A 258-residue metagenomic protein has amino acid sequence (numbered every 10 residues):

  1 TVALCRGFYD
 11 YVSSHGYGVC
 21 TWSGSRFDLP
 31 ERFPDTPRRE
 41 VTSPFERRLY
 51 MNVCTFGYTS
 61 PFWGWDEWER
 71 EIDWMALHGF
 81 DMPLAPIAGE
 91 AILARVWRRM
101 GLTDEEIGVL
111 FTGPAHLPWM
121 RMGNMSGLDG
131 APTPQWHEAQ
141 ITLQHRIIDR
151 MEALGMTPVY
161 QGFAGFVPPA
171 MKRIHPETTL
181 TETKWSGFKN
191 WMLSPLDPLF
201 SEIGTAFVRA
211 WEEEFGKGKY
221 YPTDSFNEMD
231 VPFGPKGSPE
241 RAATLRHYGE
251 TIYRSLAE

Functional and structural regions predicted by a protein language model:
T1, G24-R26, D35-E258: Aromatic-lined carbohydrate-binding surfaces of glycoside hydrolases
T1-S23, R39: N-terminal accessory beta-strand-rich subdomains and adjacent acidic, glycine-rich linkers that precede catalytic cores
C20, L29-R32: Flexible, acidic glycine-rich loops studded with aromatic residues
